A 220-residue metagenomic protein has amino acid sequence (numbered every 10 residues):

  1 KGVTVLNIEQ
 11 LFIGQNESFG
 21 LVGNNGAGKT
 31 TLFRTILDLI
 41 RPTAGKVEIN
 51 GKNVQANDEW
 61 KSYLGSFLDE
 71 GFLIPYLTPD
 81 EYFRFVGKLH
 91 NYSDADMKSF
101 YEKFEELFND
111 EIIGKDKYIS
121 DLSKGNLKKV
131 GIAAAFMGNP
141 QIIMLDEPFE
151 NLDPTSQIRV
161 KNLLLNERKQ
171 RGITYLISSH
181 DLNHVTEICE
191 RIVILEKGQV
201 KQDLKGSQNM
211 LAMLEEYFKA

Functional and structural regions predicted by a protein language model:
K1-I8, Q15: A short, flexible loop at the N-terminus of ABC-type nucleotide-binding domains that lies
V22-N24: The feature captures the beta-strand-to-loop junction immediately N-terminal to the Walker
L37: Helix-to-loop junction immediately C-terminal to a conserved catalytic motif
G45-W60: Conserved ABC transporter NBD signature motif
I143-E147: Catalytic Walker B motif of ABC-type/P-loop ATPase nucleotide-binding domains
S178-H180: H-loop/switch region of ABC-family ATPase nucleotide-binding domains
